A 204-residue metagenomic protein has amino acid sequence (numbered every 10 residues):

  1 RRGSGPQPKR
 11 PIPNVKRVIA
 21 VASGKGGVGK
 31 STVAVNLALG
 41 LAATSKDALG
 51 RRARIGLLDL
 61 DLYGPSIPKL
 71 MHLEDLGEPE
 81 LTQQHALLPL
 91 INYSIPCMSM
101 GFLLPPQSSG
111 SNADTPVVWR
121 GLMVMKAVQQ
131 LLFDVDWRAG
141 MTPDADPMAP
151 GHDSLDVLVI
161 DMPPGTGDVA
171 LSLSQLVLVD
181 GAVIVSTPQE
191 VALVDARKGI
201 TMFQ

Functional and structural regions predicted by a protein language model:
R1-G24, V28, K46-R54, L76: Extreme N-terminal, non-catalytic leader segments that precede Walker-type/kinase nucleotide-binding cores
I12, G64, V118-Q129, G167 (+1 more regions): Amphipathic alpha-helical transducer elements in NTP-driven molecular machines
V15, G26, D59, I67 (+4 more regions): Residue-level signature of catalytic and energy-coupling elements of molecular machines, predominantly ATP/GTP-dependent
A20, G56-L58, V183: Conserved beta-strand elements of the Class I
V33, L37: Hydrophobic positions on the alpha1 helix immediately C-terminal to the Walker A/P-loop
A38, A42, K46, S174: Gly/Ala-rich phosphate-binding loop of Rossmann-like dinucleotide-binding domains, activating on the conserved
A48-G110, D114, V118-W119, M125-K126 (+2 more regions): Phosphate-binding loop that captures ATP/GTP phosphates
T142-Q204: Conserved catalytic-core segment of NTP-binding enzymes
